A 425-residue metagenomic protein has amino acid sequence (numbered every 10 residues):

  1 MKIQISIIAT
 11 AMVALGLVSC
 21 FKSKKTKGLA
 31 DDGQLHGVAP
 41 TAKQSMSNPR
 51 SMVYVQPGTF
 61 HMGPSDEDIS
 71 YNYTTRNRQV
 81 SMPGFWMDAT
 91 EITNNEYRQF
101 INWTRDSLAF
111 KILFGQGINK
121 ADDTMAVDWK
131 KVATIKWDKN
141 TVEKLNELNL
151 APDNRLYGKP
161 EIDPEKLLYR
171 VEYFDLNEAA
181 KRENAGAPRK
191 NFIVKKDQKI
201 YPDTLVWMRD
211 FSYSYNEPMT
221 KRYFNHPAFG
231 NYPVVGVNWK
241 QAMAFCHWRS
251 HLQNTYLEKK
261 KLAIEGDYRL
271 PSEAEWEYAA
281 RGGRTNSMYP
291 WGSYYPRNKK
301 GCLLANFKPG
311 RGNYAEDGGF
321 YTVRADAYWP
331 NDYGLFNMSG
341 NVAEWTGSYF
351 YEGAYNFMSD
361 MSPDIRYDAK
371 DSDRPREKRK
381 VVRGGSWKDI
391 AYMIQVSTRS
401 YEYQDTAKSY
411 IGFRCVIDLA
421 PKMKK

Functional and structural regions predicted by a protein language model:
M1-S6: Positively charged n-region of N-terminal signal peptides that target proteins for export
I7-V13: Sec-dependent N-terminal signal peptides
L17-S19: C-terminal motif of bacterial Sec signal peptides marking the signal peptidase cleavage site
S23-S45: N-terminal pre-domain segments of enzymes
K24-D32, Y54-V55, H61, D66 (+2 more regions): Functional-site microenvironments in short loops/helix caps that host divalent-cation chemistry
P40-A42, T74-T75, Y367-K370, R399-Q404: Short, P/G- and charge-enriched loop/turn segments at secondary-structure junctions
S45-F224, G230-A242, G340: A short glycine-rich, aromatic-capped structural motif
S409-K424: Short, structured beta-strand segments at or near domain termini in extracellular proteins/domains
